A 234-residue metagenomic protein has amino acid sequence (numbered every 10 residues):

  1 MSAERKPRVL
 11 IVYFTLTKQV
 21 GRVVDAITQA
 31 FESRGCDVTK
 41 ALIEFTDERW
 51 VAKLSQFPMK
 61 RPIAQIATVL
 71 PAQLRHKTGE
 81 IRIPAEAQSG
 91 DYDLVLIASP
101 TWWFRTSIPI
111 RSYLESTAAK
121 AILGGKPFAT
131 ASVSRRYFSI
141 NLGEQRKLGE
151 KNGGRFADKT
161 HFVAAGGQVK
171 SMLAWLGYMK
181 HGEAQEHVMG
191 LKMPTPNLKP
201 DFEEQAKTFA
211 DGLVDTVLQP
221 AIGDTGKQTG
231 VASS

Functional and structural regions predicted by a protein language model:
M1-S99, F104-I108, S112-E115, A119-L123 (+1 more regions): N-terminal beta1-alpha1-beta2 submodule of the flavodoxin-like/Rossmannoid cofactor-binding fold
Q56-R61, K147-L148, W175-Y178: Short, hinge-like loop/turn segments at secondary-structure boundaries
V95-A98, K126-S132, G190-K192: Short acidic, glycine/Ser/Thr-rich loop/turn "cap" segments at secondary-structure junctions
W103, F138, L142, T195 (+1 more regions): Short capping loops/turns at secondary-structure boundaries
P127-A174: Short, glycine-/small-residue-rich phosphate/pyrophosphate-handling segment
A164-S234: Glycine-rich phosphate/pyrophosphate-binding loop and the adjoining helix
